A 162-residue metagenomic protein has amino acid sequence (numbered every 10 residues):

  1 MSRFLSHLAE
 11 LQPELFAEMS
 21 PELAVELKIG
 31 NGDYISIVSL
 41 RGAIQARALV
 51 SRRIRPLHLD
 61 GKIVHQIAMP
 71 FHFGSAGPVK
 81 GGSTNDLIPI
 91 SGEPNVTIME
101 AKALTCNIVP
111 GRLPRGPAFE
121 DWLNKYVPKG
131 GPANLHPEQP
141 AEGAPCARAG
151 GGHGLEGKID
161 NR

Functional and structural regions predicted by a protein language model:
S2-R162: Long, contiguous, secondary-structure-rich segments that constitute the structural scaffold of globular domains
